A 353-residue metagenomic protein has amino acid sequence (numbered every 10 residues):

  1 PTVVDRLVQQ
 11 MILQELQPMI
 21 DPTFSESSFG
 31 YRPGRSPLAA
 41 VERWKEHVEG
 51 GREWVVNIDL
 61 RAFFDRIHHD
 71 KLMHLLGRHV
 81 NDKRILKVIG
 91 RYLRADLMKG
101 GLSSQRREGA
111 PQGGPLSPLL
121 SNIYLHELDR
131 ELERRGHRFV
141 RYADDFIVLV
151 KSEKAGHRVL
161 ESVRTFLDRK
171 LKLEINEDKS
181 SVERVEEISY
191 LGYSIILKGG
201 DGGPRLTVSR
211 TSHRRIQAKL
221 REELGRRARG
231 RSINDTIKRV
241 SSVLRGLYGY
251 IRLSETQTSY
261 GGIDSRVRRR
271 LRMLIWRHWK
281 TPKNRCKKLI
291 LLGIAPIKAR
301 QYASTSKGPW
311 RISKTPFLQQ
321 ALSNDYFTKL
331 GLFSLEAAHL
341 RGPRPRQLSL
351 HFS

Functional and structural regions predicted by a protein language model:
Q10-S27: Electropositive, glycine- and tryptophan-enriched low-complexity nucleic-acid-binding patches
I20-F24, E53-W54, H68-K71, G101-S104 (+4 more regions): Short acidic (Asp/Glu) and glycine-rich catalytic loops that position anionic groups and cofactors
T23-R35, A39-E187: Conserved polymerase palm-domain catalytic core
R94, K170-I233, V243-R245: A conserved non-catalytic segment of reverse transcriptases and RNA-directed RNA polymerases corresponding to the late
K179-I188, V240-V243, Y260-R268, K283-L292: A glycine-rich phosphate-binding loop feature that marks nucleotide/adenosyl-phosphate handling sites
R231-I251, S265, R272: Core structural elements
S254-R277: Short secondary-structure subsegments characteristic of cysteine-rich extracellular domains
I275, W279-S353: Extended C-terminal regions of large enzymes
